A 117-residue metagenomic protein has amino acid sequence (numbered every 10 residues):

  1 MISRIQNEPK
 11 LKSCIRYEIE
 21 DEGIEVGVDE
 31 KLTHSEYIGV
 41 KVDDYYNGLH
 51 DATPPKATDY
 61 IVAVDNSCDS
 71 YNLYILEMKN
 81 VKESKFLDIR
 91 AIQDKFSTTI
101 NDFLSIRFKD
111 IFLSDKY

Functional and structural regions predicted by a protein language model:
M1-E8, N72, F108-F112: Short alpha-helical interface patches
M1-P55: Acidic-basic catalytic patches of nuclease active cores, encompassing PD-(D/E)XK and other metal-cofactor nuclease
Y17, Y37, Y45-Y46, Y60 (+2 more regions): Sequence-level detector for tyrosine residue identity
E30-L32, V64, N80-K82: Short, flexible loop/turn elements at secondary-structure junctions
V40, T58-Y60, I89, F96: Aromatic-enriched hydrophobic runs in primary sequence
D51-N72, I92: Short, well-structured hydrophobic secondary-structure segments
Y60-V62, N72-V81, T99: Conserved catalytic cores of phosphodiester-cleaving nucleases, focusing on short active-site segments
E83-Y117: Catalytic cores of nucleic-acid endonucleases
